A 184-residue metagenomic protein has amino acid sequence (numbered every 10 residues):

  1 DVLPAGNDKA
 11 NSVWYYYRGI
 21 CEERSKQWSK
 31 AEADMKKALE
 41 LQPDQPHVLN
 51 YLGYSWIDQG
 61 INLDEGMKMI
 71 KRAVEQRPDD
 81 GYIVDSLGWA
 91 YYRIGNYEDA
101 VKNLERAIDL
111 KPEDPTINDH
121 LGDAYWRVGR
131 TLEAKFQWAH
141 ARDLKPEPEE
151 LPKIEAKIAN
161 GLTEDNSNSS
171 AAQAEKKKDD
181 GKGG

Functional and structural regions predicted by a protein language model:
V2-N7, L41, Q76, L110 (+1 more regions): Structural marker of alpha-solenoid helical repeat scaffolds
Y17, Y51, S86, H120 (+1 more regions): Canonical tetratricopeptide repeat
E23, I57-D58, Y92, W126: Position-specific recognition of the canonical hydrophobic site in helix A of tetratricopeptide repeat
K26, G60-I61, G95, G129: Residue-level detector of the short coil/turn that links helix A to helix B within each tetratricopeptide repeat
